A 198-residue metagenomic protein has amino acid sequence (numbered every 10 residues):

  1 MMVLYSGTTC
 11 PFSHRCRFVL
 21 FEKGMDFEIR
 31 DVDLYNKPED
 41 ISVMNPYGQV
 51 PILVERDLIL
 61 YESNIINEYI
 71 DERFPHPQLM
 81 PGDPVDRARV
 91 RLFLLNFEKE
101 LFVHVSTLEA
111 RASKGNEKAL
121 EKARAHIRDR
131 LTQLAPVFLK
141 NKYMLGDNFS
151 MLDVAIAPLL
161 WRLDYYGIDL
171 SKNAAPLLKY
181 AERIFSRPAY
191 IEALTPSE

Functional and structural regions predicted by a protein language model:
M1-L131, A135: GST-like domain detector, emphasizing the conserved glutathione-binding G-site in the N-terminal thioredoxin-like
G7, M151, S197: Short, solvent-exposed turn/loop segments enriched in Gly/Ser/Thr/Pro and often Arg
I29, D147, K172, A193-L194: A generic structural-conservation signal
L34-Y35, L177, E198: Conserved beta-strand edge residues that scaffold enzyme active sites
V43, P81, S186, T195-P196: Phosphate-coordinating loops and pocket residues in cytosolic domains that bind phosphorylated ligands
V85, F97-P188: GST-like fold's C-terminal all-alpha helical module
